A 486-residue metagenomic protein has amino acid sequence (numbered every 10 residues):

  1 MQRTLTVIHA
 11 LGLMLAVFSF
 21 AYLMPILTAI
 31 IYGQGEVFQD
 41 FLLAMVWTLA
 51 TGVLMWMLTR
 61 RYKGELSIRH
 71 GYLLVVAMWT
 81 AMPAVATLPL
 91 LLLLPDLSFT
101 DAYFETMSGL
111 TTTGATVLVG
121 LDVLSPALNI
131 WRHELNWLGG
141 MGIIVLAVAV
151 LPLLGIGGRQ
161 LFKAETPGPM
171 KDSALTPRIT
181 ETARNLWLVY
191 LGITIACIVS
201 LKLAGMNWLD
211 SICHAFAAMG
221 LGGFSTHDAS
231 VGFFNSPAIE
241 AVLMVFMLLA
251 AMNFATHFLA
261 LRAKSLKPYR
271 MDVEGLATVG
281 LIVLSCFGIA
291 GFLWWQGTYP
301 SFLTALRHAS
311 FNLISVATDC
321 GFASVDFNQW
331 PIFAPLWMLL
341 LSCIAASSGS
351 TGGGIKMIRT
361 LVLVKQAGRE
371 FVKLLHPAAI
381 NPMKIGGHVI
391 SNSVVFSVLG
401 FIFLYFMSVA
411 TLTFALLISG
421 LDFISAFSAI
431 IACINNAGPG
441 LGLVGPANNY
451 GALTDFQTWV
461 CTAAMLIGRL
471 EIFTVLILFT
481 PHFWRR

Functional and structural regions predicted by a protein language model:
M1-R486: Membrane-proximal intracellular helices of multi-pass ion channels
